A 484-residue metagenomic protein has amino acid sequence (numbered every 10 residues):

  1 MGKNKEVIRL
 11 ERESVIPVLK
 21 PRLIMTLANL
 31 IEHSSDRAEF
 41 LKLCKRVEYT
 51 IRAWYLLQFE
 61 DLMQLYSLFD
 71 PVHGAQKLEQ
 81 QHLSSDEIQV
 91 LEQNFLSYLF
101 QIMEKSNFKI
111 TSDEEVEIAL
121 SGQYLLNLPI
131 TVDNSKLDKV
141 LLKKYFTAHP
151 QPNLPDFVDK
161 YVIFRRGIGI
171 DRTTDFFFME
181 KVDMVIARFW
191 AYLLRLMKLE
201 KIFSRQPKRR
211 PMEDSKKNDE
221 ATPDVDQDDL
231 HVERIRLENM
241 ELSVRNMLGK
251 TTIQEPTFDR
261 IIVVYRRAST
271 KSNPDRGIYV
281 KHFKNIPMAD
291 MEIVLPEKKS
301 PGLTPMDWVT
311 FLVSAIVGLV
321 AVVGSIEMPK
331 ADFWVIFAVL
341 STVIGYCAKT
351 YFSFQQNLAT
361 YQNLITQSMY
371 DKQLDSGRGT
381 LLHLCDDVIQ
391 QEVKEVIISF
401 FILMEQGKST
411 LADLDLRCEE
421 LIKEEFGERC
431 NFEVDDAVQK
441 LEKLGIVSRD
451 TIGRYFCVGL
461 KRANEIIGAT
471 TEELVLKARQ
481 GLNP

Functional and structural regions predicted by a protein language model:
G2-T304: Basic, amphipathic N-terminal segments
K299-K372: Transmembrane alpha-helical hairpins and terminal membrane-anchor modules
I365-K408: Short alpha-helical segments that sit at the start of domains
G407-E425: Short acidic, hydrophobic short linear motifs in intrinsically disordered regions
F426-K440: Soluble catalytic regions of membrane-associated enzymes that act on cell-envelope and secretory-pathway components
V438-I452: A short, conserved structural fragment
G453-L460: Minor-groove-contacting beta-hairpin "wing" of winged helix-turn-helix DNA-binding domains
L460-P484: Short, amphipathic alpha-helical interaction segments positioned at domain boundaries
